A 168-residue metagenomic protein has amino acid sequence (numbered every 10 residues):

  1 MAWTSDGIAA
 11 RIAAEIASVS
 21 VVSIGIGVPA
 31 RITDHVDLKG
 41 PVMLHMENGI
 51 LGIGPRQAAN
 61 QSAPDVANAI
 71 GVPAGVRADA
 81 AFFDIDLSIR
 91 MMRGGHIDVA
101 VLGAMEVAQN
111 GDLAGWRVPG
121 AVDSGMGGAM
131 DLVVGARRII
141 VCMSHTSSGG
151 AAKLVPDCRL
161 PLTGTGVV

Functional and structural regions predicted by a protein language model:
M1-R77: N-terminal active-site beta-alpha-beta segment that forms phosphate/nucleotide-binding and substrate-recognition loops
T4-G7, A58-V168: Conserved phosphate- and dinucleotide-binding cores of soluble alpha/beta proteins, encompassing both enzyme active
